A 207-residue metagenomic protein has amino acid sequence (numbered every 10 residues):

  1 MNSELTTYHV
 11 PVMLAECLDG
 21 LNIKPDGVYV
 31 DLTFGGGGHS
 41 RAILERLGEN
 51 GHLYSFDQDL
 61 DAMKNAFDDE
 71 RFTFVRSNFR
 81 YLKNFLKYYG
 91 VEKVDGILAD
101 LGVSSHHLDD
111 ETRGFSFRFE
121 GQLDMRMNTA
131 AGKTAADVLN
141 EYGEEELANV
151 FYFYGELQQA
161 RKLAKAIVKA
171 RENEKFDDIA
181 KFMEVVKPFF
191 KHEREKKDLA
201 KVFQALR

Functional and structural regions predicted by a protein language model:
M1-R207: S-adenosyl-L-methionine-dependent methyltransferase catalytic core, i.e., the SAM/SAH-binding region
